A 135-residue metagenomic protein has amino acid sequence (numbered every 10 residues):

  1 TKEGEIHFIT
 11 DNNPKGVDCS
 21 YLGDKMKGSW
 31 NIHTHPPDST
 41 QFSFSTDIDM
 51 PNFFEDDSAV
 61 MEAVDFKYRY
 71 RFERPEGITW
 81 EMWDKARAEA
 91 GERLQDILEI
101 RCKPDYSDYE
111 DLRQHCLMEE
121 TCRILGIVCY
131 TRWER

Functional and structural regions predicted by a protein language model:
T1-I9: Short, contiguous, well-structured surface segments enriched in hydrophobic/aromatic residues
I9-C19: Active-site beta-loop-alpha junctions of metal-dependent nucleic acid enzymes, especially the RNase H-like/DDE
V17-R135: Active-site-proximal loop/helix of nucleotide/amide-processing enzymes and allied scaffolds
